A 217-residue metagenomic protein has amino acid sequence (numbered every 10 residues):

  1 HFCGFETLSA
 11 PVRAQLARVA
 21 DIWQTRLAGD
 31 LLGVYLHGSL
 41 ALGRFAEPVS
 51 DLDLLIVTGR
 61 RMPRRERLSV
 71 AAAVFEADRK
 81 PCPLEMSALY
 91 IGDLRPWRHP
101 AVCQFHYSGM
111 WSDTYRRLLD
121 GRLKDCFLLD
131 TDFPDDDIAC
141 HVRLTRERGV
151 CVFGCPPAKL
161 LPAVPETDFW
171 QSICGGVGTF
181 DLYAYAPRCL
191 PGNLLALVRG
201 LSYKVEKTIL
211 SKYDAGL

Functional and structural regions predicted by a protein language model:
H1-Y35, R65-E66, A71: Helical scaffold of the NTase/Pol beta-like nucleotidyltransferase catalytic core
F2-L8, A72-P187, L194, G200: Conserved NTP/Mg2+-binding pocket subregion across the NTase superfamily
A28-D30, P48, R79-C82: Short helix-terminating capping/connector loops at secondary-structure junctions
L36-A73, P83-Y90: Catalytic metal-binding acidic patch
G192, A196, D214-A215: Short amphipathic alpha-helical segments
V198-I209: CN hydrolase (nitrilase-like) catalytic-core segments centered on the catalytic cysteine and neighboring Lys/Glu
T208-L217: Short, charged amphipathic alpha-helical segments flanked by flexible coils
